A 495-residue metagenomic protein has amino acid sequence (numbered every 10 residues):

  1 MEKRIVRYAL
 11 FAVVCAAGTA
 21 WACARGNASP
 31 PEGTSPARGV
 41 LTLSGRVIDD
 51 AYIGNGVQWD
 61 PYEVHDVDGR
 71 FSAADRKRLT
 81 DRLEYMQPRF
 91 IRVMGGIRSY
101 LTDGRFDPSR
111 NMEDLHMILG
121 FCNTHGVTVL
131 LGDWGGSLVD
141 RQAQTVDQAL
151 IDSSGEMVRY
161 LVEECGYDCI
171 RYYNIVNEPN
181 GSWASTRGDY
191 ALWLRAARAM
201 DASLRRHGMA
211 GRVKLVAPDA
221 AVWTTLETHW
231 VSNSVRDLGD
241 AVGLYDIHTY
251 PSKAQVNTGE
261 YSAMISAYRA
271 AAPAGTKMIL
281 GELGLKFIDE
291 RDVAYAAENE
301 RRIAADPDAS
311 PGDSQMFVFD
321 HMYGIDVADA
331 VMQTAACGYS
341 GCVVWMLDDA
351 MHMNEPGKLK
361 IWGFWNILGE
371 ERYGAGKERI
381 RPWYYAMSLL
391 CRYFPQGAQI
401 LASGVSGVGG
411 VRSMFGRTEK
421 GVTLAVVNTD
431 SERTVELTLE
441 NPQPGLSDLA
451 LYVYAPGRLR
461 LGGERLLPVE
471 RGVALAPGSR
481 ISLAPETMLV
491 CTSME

Functional and structural regions predicted by a protein language model:
P30-E84: N-terminal carbohydrate-binding accessory modules
P36-S44, A74-L79, R110-I118, S154-L161 (+4 more regions): Alpha-helical scaffolding within the catalytic cores of extracellular/periplasmic polymer-degrading hydrolases
V57, M157, Y173, Y245 (+3 more regions): Conserved, mostly hydrophobic/aromatic
L83-K253: Substrate-binding cleft and catalytic face of glycoside hydrolase catalytic domains, especially the flexible beta-alpha
Y190-C337: Noncatalytic carbohydrate-binding groove/subsite architecture in carbohydrate-active enzymes
I288-S388, R392-F394, A398-R412: Aromatic/acidic polysaccharide-binding cleft in carbohydrate-active enzymes
S406-L446, Y454-P456, E486-V490: Carbohydrate-binding surface patches
P468-E495: C-terminal beta-strand-rich structural cap/linker in extracellular carbohydrate-active enzymes
